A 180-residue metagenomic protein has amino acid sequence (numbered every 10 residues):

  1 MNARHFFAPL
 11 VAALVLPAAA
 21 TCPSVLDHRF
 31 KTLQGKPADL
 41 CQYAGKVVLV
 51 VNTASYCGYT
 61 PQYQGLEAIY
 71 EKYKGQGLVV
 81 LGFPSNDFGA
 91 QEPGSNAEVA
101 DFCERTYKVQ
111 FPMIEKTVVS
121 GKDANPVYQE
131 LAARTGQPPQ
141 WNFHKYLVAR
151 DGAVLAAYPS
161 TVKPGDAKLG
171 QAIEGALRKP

Functional and structural regions predicted by a protein language model:
M1-P9: Bacterial N-terminal signal peptides that target proteins for export
A8-P17: Bacterial N-terminal signal peptides
A20-C41, P61, P126: N-terminal "domain-start" segment that seeds a small globular fold
A44-L49: Local sequence-structure signature of Cys/Sec-based thiol-disulfide redox active-site neighborhoods
N52-Y56: Amphipathic alpha-helical repeat scaffolds
Y59-A124: Structural microenvironment flanking redox-active thiols in thiol-disulfide oxidoreductases
P126-P180: Thiol-/selenol-based redox modules, centered on thioredoxin-like and closely related oxidoreductase domains
